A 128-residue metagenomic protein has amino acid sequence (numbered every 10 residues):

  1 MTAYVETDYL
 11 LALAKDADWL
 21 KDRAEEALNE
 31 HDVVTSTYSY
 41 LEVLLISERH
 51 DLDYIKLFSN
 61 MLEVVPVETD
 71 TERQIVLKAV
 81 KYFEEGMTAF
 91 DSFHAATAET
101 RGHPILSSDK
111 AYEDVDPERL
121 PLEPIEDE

Functional and structural regions predicted by a protein language model:
M1-T35, S47-F58: Short, well-structured N-terminal submotif of metal-dependent ribonuclease cores
T2, V65-T71, E99-E128: Acidic, PIN/NYN-like endoribonuclease modules and their adjacent C-terminal/linker elements
L10-L11, Y40, Y112-E113: A generic structural signal for short hydrophobic patches within well-formed alpha-helices
E30-V34, N60, V64-V65, E85 (+1 more regions): Structured helix-beta-strand junction loops
T35, D70, A89-S92, L106-S107: Short beta-strand scaffold positions
L41-L44, V80: Amphipathic alpha-helical segments within well-ordered protein domains
V43, T88-P104: Acidic, metal-associated active-site segment
L62-E84: Acidic catalytic patch
